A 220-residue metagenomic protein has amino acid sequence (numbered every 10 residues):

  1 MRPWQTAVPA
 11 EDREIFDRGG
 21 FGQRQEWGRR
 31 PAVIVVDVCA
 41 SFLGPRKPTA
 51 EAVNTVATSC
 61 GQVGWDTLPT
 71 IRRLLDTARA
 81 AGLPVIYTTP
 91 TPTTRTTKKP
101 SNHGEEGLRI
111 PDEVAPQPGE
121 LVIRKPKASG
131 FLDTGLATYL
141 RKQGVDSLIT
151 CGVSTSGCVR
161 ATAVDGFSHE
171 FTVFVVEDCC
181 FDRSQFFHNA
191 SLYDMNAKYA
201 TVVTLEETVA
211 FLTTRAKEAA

Functional and structural regions predicted by a protein language model:
M1-A32, D76-A81, K98-A220: Active-site-adjacent betaalpha module
G28-G44: Acidic-leg catalytic submotif of subtilisin-like serine proteases
V35, C39, T91-P92, S154 (+1 more regions): Catalytic metal-binding/acid-base residues of hydrolase active sites
G44-A52: Short, flexible, mixed-charge acidic loops at enzyme active sites
T55-P69: A short acidic, glycine-rich active-site loop that binds or catalyzes chemistry on phosphate/adenosine moieties
W65-P84: A short, N-terminal amphipathic alpha-helix
I71, T94-R95: Glycine- and small hydrophobic-enriched segments that form the cores of compact globular domains
L83-P90, V176: Short beta-strand segments at enzyme active-site cores
